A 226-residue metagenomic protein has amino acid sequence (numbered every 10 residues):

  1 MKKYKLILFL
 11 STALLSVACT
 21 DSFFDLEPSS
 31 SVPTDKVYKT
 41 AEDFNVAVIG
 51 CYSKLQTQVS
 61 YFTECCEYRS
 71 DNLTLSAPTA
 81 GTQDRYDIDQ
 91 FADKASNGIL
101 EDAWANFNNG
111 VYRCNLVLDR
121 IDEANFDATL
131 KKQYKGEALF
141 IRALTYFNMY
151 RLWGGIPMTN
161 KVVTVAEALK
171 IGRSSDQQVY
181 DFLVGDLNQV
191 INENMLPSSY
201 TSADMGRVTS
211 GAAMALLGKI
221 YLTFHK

Functional and structural regions predicted by a protein language model:
M1-S29: Bacterial Sec-dependent N-terminal signal peptides
C19-C66: Membrane-proximal, proline-rich intrinsically disordered regions
S29-P33, F91-D93, N160-A168: Short linear capping/connector segments at secondary-structure termini
N45-V46, S53-T57, T82-W153, A168-D181 (+1 more regions): Conserved, well-structured interaction surfaces
L139-R142, M214-I220: TPR/Sel1-like alpha-solenoid repeat signature
Y150-L152, P157, T223-K226: Short coil/turn linking the two alpha-helices of tandem helical-hairpin repeats
G155, T159, A203-M214: Aromatic-lined, polymer-binding surfaces characteristic of secreted/periplasmic polysaccharide-degrading enzymes
